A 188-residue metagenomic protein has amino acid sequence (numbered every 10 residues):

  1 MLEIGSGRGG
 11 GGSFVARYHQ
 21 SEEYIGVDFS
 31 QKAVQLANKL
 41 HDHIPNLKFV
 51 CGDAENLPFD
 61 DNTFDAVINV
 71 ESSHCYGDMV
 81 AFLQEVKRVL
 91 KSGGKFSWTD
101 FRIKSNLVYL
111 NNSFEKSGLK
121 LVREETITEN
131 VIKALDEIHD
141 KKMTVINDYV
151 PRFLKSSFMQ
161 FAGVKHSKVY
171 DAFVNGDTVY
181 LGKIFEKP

Functional and structural regions predicted by a protein language model:
G10-Q20: Conserved SAM-binding loop of SAM-dependent methyltransferases across substrates and taxa, primarily the Class I
S30: Conserved SAM/SAH-binding beta-strand->alpha-helix loop
A37-N38: Conserved SAM-binding loop
H43-E55: Conserved SAM-binding strand-loop segment of SAM-dependent methyltransferases
E55-A66: A short acidic, Gly/Pro-enriched loop at the edge of an enzyme's catalytic core that lines a small-molecule cofactor
V80-S92: A short glycine-rich, Lys/Arg-flanked "PGG" loop and its adjoining helix->strand segment in the class I
G94-D100: Conserved beta-strand signature within the Rossmann-like core of class I S-adenosyl-L-methionine
E129-P188: Conserved Class I S-adenosyl-L-methionine
